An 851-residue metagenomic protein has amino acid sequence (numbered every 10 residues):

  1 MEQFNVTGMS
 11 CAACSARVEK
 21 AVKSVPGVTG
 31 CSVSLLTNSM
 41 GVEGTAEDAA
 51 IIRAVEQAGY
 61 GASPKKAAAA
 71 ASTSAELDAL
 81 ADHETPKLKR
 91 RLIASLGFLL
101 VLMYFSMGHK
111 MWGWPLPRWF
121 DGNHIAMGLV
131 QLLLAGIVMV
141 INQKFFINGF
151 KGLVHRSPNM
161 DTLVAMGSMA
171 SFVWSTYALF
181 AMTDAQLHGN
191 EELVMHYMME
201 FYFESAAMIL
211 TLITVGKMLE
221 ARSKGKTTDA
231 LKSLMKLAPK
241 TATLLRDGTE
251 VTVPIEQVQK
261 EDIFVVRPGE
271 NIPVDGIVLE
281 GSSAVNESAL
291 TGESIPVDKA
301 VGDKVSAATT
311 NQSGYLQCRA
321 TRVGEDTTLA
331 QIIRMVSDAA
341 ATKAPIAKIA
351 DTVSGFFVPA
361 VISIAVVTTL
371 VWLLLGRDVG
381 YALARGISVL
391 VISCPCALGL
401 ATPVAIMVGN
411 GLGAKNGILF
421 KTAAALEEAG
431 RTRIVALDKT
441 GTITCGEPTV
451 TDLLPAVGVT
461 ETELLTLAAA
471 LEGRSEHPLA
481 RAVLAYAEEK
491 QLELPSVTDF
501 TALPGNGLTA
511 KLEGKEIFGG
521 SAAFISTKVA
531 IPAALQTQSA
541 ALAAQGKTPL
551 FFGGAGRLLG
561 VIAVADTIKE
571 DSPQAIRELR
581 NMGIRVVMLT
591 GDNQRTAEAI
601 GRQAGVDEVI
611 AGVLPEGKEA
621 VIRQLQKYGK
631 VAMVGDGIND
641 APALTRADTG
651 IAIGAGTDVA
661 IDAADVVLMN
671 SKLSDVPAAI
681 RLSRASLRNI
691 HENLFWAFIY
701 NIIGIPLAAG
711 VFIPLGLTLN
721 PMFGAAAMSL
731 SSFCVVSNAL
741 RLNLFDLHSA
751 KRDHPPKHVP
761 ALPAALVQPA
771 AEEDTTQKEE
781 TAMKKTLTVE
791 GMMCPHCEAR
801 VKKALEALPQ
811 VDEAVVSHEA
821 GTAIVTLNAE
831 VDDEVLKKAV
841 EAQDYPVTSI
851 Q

Functional and structural regions predicted by a protein language model:
M1-G128, K151, K224, S233 (+4 more regions): Flexible metal-binding regulatory segments at protein termini and peripheral loops
A16, P268, T342, T432 (+5 more regions): Conserved ATP-binding TGD loop and adjacent catalytic N/P-domain core of P-type ATPases
P26-E43, D48-A49, E200-F201, K232-D326 (+2 more regions): Conserved cytosolic catalytic loops of P-type ATPases
K87-T241, T352, L453, P721 (+1 more regions): Transmembrane helix-loop-helix hairpins at the membrane interface
R90, T309, G430-L437, I443-E476 (+3 more regions): ATP-driven catalytic headpiece of P-type ATPases
M111-I125, V154, V173, L412 (+9 more regions): Membrane-embedded alpha-helical bundles of multi-pass transporters
M182-Q186, E191-E192, A207-P268, K299 (+6 more regions): Juxtamembrane coupling segments of multi-pass membrane pumps/enzymes
L290, I349, A384, A397-L471 (+4 more regions): Conserved catalytic phosphorylation-site environment of P-type ATPases
